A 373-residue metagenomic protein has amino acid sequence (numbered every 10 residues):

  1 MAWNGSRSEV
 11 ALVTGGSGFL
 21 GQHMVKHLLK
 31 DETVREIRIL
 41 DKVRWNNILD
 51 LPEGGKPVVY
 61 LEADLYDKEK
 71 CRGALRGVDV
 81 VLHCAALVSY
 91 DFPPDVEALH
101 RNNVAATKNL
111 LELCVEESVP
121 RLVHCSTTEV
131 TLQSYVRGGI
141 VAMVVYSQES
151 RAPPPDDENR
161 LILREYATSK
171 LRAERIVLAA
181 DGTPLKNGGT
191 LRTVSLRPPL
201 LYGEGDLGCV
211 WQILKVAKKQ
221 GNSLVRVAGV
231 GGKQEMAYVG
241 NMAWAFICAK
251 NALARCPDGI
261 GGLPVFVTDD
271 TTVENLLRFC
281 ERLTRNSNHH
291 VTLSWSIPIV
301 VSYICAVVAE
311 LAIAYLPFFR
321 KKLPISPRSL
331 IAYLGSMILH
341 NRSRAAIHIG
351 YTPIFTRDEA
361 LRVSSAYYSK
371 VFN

Functional and structural regions predicted by a protein language model:
W3, V10, M337-N373: Amphipathic terminal alpha-helices
W3-D31: N-terminal Rossmann NAD(P)H-binding glycine-rich loop of SDR-like oxidoreductase domains
G54-N102, L113, E117, Q133: NAD(P)H-binding glycine-rich loop region in Rossmannoid oxidoreductase-like domains and their noncatalytic homologs
H100, V145-P155, N159-E174, L200 (+3 more regions): Short-chain dehydrogenase/reductase
K108-T168, L185: Conserved Rossmann-fold NAD(P)-dependent oxidoreductase catalytic core, especially the SDR/UDP-sugar
R160-V194: Active-site Tyr-X1-5-Lys
A180-K250, C280-T284: NAD(P)-dependent short-chain dehydrogenase/reductase
A252-I325, R342, R362-V363, F372-N373: Mid/C-terminal beta-alpha module of Rossmann-like enzyme folds, strongest in SDR-family dehydrogenases/epimerases
